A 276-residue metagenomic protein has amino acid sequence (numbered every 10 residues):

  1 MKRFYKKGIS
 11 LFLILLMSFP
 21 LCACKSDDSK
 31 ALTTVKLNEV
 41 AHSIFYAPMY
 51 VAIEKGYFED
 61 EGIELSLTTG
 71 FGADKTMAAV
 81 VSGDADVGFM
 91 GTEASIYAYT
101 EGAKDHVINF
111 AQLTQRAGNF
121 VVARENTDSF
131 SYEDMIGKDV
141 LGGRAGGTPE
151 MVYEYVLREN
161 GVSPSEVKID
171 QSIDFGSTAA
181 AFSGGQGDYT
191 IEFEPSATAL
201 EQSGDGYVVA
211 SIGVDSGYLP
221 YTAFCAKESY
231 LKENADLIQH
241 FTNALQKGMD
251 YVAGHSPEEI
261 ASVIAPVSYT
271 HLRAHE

Functional and structural regions predicted by a protein language model:
M1-I9: Bacterial N-terminal signal peptides that target proteins for export
S10-S18: Hydrophobic helical h-region of N-terminal Sec-dependent signal peptides in bacterial secretory/periplasmic proteins
P20-A23: C-terminal motif of bacterial Sec signal peptides marking the signal peptidase cleavage site
S26: Short, conserved catalytic or interaction motifs in soluble domains
S29-I173, A181, D188-P195, D205-I212 (+1 more regions): Short, glycine-/small- and polar/acidic-enriched structural segments that line small-molecule recognition paths
G176-P266: Pocket-lining segment of extracytoplasmic ligand-binding domains
T270-E276: Conserved small/polar residues in nucleotide/adenosyl-binding loops
